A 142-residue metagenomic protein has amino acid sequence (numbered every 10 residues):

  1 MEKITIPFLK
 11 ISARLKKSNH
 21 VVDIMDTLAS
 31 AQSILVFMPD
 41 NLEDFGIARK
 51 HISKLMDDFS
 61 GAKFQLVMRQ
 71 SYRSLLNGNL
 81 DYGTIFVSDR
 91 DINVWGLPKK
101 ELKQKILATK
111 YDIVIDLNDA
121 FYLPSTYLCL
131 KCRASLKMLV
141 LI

Functional and structural regions predicted by a protein language model:
M1-S12: Helix-enriched interaction subdomains in cytosolic or periplasmic regions, typified by TIR/SEFIR signaling/NADase cores
L28, I34-I47: Short, glycine-rich nucleotide/cofactor-binding loops
F37-N41, R69, L117-D119: Structural motif
N41-F59: Histidine-anchored nucleotide/phosphate-binding helix
E43-F45, Y72-N77: Short, charged/polar "capping" segments at the starts of alpha-helices and the immediately preceding loops
A62-S71, V140: Short internal beta-strands
Y72, D89-I142: Active-site and donor-binding regions of nucleotide-sugar-utilizing enzymes
N79-D89: Active-site regions of enzymes building and remodeling cell-envelope glycoconjugates
